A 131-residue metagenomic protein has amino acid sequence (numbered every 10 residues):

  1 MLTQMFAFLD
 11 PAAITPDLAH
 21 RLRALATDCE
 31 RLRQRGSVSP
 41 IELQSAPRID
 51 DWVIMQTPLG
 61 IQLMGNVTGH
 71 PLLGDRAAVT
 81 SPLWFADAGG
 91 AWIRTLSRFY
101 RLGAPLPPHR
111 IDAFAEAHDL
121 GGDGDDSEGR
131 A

Functional and structural regions predicted by a protein language model:
M1-A78: Extended non-catalytic interaction/regulatory regions in multidomain proteins
T80-D126: Short, compact, well-ordered microdomains
